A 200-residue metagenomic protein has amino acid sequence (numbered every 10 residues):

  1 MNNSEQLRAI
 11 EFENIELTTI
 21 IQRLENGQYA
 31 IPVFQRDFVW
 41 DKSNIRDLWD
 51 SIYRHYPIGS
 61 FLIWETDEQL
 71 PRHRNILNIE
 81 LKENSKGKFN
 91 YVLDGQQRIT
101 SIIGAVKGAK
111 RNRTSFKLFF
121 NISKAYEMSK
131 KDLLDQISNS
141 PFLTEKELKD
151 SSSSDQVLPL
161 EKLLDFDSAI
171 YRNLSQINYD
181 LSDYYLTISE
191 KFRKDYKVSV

Functional and structural regions predicted by a protein language model:
N2-V39, R46-V200: Basic- and aromatic-enriched surface patches that contact anionic nucleotides/nucleic acids
